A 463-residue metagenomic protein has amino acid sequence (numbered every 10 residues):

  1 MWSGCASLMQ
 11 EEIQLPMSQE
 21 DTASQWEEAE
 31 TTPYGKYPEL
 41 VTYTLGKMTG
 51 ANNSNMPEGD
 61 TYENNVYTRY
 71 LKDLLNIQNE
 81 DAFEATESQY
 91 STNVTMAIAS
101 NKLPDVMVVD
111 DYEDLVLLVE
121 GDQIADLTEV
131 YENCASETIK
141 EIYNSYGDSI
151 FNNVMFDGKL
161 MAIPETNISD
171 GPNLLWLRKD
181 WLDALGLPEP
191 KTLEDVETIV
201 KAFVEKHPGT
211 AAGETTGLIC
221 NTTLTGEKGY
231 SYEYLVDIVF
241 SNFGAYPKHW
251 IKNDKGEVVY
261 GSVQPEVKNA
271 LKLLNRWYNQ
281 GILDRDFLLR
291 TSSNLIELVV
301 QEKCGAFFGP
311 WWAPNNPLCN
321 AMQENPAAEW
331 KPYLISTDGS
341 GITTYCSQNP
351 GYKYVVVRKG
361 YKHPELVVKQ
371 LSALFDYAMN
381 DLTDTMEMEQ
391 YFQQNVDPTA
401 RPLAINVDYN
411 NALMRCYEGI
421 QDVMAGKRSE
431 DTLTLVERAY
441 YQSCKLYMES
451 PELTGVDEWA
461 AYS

Functional and structural regions predicted by a protein language model:
M1-V196, V258-S262, L382-D384: Conserved N-terminal structural module of periplasmic/extracytoplasmic solute-binding proteins
G35, D126-S145, P188, Y246-P265 (+3 more regions): Short, solvent-exposed loop/beta-turn-alpha elements that line the ligand-binding surface or hinge of extracytoplasmic
T49-V66, G171, L175-W176, D183-E189 (+2 more regions): Extracytoplasmic/periplasmic substrate-binding proteins
Q78-E84, D286, K331-Y333: General small-molecule cofactor/ligand-binding pocket signal
D110-E113, G309-A313: Beta->alpha turn/N-cap motifs
T128-Y131, M155-Y234, K252-L298, K303-G305 (+2 more regions): Helix-loop-helix "hinge/cap" segment bordering the ligand-binding cleft or interdomain interface
Q323-E329, Y333-N349, R358, Y391 (+1 more regions): Extended amphipathic alpha-helical segments with heptad-repeat/coiled-coil character used for oligomerization, fusion
Y377-S463: Conserved small-residue motifs centered on glycine
